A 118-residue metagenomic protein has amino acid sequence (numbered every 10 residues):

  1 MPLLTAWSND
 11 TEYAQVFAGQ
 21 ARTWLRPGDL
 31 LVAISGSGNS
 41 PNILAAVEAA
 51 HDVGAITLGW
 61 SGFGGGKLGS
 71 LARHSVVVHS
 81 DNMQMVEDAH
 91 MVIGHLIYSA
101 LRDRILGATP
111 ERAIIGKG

Functional and structural regions predicted by a protein language model:
M1-R112: Glycine-rich phosphate-binding loops that contact phosphosugars or nucleotide phosphates
A113-G118: Cytosolic juxtamembrane C-terminal amphipathic helix followed by a basic/polar low-complexity tail immediately after
